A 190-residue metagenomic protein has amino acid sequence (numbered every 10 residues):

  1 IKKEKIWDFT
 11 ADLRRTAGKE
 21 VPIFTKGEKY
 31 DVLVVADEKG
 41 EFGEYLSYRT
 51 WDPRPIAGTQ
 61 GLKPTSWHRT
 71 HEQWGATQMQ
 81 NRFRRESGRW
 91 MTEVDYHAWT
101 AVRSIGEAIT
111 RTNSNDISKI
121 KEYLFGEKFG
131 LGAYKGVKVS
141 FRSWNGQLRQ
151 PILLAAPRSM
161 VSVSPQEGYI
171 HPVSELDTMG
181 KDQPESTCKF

Functional and structural regions predicted by a protein language model:
I1-F190: Extracytosolic ligand-binding ectodomains
